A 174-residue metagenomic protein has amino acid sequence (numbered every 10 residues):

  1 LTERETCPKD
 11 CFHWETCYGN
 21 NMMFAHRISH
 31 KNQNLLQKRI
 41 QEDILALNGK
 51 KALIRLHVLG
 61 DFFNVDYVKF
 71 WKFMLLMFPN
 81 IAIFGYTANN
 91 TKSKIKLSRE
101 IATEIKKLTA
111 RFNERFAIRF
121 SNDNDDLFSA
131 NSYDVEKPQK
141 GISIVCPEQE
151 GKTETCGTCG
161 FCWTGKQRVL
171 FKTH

Functional and structural regions predicted by a protein language model:
L1-H174: Class I S-adenosyl-L-methionine
